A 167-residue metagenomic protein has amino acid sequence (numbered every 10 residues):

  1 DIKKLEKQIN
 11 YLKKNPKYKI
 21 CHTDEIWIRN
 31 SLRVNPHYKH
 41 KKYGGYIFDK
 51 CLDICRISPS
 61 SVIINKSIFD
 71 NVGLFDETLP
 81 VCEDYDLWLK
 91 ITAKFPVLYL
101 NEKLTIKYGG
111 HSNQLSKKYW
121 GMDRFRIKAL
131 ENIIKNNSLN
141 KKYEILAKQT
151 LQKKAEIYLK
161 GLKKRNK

Functional and structural regions predicted by a protein language model:
I2-E6, N10-K14, S67-N71, K135 (+1 more regions): Replace "anionic and nucleotidyl ligands
K3-N35: Conserved donor NDP-sugar-binding/catalytic core segment of glycosyltransferases
E6, N10, A93, K164: Short, well-ordered alpha-helices that flank and scaffold nucleotide-derived cofactor binding pockets
N10-Y11, D49, G161: Surface-exposed charged/polar residues within alpha-helices that form helix-capping/stabilizing sites and interaction
N15-Y18, F95, K118, Y143: Residue-level recognition of alpha-helix termini/interfacial anchor residues
H37-A129: Conserved nucleotide-sugar donor-binding catalytic segment
K103, G109-K167: C-terminal subregions of glycosyltransferases and related glycan-biosynthesis enzymes
